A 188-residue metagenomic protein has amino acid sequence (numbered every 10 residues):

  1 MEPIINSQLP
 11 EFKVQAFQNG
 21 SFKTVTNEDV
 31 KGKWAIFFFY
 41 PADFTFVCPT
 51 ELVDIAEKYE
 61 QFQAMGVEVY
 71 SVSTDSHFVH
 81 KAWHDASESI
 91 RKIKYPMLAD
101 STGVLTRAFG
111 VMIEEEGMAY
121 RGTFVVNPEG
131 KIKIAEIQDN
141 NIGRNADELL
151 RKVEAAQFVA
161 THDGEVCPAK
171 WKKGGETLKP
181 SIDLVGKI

Functional and structural regions predicted by a protein language model:
M1-I188: Chalcogenol-based redox active-site neighborhoods
